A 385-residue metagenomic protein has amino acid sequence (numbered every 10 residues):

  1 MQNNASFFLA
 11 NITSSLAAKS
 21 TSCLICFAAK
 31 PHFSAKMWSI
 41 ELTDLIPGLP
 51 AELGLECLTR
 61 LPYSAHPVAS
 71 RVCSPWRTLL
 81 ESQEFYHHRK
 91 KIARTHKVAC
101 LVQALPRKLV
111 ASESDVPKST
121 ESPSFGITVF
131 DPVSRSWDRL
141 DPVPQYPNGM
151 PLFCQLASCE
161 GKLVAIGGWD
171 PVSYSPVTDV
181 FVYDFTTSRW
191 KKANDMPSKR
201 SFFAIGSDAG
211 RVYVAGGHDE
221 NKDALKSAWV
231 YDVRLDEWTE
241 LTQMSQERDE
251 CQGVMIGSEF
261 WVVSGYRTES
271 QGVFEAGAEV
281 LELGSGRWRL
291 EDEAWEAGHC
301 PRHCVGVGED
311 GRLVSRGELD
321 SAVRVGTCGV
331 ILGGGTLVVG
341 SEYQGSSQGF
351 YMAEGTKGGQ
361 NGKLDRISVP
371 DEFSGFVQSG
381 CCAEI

Functional and structural regions predicted by a protein language model:
Q2-I385: Kelch-like beta-propeller repeat domains
